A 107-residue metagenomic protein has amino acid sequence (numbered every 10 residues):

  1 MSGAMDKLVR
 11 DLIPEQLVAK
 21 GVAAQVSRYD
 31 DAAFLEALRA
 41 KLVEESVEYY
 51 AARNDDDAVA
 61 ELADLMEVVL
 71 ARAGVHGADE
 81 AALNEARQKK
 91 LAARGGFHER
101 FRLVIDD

Functional and structural regions predicted by a protein language model:
M1-D107: Flexible "arm" and connector segments at domain edges
